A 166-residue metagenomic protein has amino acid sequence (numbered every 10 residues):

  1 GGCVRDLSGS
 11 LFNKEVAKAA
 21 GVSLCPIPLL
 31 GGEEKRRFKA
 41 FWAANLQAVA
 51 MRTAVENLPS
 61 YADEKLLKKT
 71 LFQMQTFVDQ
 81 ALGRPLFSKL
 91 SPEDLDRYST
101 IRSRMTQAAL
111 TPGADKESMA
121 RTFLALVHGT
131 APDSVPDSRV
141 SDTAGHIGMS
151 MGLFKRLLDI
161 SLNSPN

Functional and structural regions predicted by a protein language model:
G1-F12: N-terminal domain-onset segments
S10, K14-A62: N-terminal interaction modules that seed assembly of large macromolecular complexes
G21, S60, P85-F87, L124 (+1 more regions): Short intrinsically disordered, low-complexity segments
A43-S118: Long amphipathic alpha-helical segments
K89-N166: Low-complexity intrinsically disordered segments
